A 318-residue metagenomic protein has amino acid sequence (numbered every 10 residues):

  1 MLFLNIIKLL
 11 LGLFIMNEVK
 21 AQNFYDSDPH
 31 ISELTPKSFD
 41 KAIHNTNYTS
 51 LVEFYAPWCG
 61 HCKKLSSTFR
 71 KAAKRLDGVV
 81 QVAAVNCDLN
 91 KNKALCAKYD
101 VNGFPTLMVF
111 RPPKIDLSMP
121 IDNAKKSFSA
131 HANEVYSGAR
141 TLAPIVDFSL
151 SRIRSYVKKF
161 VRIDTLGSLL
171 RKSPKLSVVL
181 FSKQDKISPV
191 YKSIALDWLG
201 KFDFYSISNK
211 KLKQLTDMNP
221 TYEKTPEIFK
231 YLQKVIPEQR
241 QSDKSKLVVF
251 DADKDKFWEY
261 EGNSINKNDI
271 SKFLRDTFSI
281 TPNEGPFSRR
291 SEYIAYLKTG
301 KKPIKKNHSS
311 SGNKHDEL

Functional and structural regions predicted by a protein language model:
L2-L10, F14-L318: ER-lumen resident redox/N-glycosylation machinery signature
